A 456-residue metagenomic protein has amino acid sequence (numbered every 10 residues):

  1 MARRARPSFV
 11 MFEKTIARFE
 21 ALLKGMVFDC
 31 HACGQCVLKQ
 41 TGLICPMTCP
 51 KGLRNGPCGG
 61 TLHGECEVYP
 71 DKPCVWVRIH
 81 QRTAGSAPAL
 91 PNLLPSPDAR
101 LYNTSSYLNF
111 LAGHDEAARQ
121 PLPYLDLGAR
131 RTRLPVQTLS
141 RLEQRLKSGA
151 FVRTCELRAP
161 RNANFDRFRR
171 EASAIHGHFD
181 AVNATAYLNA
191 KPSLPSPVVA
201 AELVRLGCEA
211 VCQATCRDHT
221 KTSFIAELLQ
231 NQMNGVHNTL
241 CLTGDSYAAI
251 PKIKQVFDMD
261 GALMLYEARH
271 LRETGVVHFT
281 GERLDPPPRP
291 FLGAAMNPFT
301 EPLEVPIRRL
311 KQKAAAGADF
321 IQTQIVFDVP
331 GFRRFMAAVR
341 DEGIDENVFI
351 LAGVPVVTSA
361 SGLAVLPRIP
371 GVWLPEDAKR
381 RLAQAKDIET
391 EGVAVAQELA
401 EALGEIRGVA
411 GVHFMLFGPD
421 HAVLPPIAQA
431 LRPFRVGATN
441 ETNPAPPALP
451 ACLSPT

Functional and structural regions predicted by a protein language model:
M1-I44, K51-G56, G60-P135, A438 (+1 more regions): Iron-sulfur (Fe-S) cluster-binding modules
F19, S105-R158, N162, V276-R289 (+2 more regions): N-terminal amphipathic alpha-helix/helix-capping segment at the start of soluble metabolic enzymes
R131, G244, V256-D285, A295-T300 (+4 more regions): Active-site pocket-lining/capping segments in soluble small-molecule metabolic enzymes
R133, F151-R167, A210-T222, P290-V305 (+1 more regions): Active-site mouth loops of central-metabolism enzymes
R153-A159, D180-A184, A210-A214, T239-C241 (+5 more regions): Hydrophobic faces of well-ordered beta-strands that scaffold small-molecule active sites in alpha/beta enzyme cores
L157-P160, T185-N189, Q213-H219, G244-S246 (+5 more regions): Active-site beta-loop-alpha junctions enriched in small/polar residues
N162-I175, P195-S196, K221-L228, P302-K313 (+1 more regions): Short, acidic/polar
N164-D166, A190-E202, T220-E227, S246-L265 (+4 more regions): Active-site-adjacent beta->alpha loops and helix N-cap segments on the catalytic face of soluble alpha/beta enzymes
